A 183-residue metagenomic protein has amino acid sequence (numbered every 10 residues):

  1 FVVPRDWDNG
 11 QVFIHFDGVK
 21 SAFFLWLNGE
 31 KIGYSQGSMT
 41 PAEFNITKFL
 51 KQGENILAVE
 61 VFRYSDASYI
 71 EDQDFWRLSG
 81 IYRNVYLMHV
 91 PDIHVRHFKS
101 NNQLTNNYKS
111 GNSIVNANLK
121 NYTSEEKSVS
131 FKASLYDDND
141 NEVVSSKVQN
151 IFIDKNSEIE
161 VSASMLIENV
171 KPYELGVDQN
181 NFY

Functional and structural regions predicted by a protein language model:
F1-Y183: Secreted/periplasmic carbohydrate-active enzymes, especially glycoside hydrolases
